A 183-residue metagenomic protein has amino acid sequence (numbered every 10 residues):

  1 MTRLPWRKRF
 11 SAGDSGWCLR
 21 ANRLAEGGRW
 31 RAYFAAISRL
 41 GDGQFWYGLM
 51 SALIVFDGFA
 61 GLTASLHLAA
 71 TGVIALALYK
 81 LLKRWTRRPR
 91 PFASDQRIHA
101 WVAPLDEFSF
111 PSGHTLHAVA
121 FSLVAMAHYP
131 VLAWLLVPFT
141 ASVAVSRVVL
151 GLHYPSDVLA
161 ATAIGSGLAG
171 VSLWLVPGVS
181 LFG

Functional and structural regions predicted by a protein language model:
M1-G48, T63, Y79-E107: N-terminal transmembrane-helix/juxtamembrane module of multi-pass inner/ER membrane proteins
T2-A12, R23, I54-D57, S65-L66 (+2 more regions): Multi-pass membrane proteins that catalyze or facilitate reactions on polyprenyl-/lipid-phosphate substrates and their
G28-W30, F59-A64, F92, Y129-L135 (+1 more regions): Membrane-helix interface segments
A36, S51-A52, A69, V137-A141 (+1 more regions): Residue-level signature of the transmembrane alpha-helical core of multi-pass small-molecule transporters
M50-L78: Interfacial segments of alpha-helical transmembrane regions
I54, Y79-R87, M126, L173-S180: Membrane-water interface at transmembrane helix exits
A69-K83, W134-S146: Small-polar-interrupted transmembrane alpha-helices in polytopic inner-membrane proteins
D95-G183: Membrane-embedded catalytic cores of phosphoryl/pyrophosphoryl-handling enzymes
